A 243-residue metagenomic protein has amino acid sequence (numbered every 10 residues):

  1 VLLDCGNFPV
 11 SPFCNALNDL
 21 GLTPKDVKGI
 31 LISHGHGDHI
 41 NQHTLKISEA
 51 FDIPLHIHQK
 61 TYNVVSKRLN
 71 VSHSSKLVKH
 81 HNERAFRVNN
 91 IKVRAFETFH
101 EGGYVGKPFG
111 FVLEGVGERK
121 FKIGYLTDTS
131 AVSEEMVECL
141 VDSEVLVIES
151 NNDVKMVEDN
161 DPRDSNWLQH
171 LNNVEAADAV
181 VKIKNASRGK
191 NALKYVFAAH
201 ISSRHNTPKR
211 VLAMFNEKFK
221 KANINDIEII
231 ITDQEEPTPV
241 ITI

Functional and structural regions predicted by a protein language model:
V1-I32, N41-Q42, V132-M136, A176: Pre-active-site segment of Zn-dependent metallo-hydrolases
V1-L20, K107-D128, V145: Conserved beta-strand hairpin/beta-sheet module of binuclear metal-dependent hydrolase folds, prominently
L2-G6, V27-H36, H56-Q59, G124-T127 (+3 more regions): Active-site neighborhood of phospho(di)ester-bond hydrolases with catalytic His/Asp-centered motifs
N7-P9, H36-D38, F99-Y104, D128-V132: Short beta->alpha connector loops
N18-R84: Active-site HxH/HxHxD metal-binding segment of metal-dependent hydrolases
H58-K120: Metallo-beta-lactamase
T61-K67, H205, T238-V240: Short, charged/polar "capping" segments at the starts of alpha-helices and the immediately preceding loops
E134-T232: Cap/insert and terminal regions of metallo-dependent hydrolase folds
